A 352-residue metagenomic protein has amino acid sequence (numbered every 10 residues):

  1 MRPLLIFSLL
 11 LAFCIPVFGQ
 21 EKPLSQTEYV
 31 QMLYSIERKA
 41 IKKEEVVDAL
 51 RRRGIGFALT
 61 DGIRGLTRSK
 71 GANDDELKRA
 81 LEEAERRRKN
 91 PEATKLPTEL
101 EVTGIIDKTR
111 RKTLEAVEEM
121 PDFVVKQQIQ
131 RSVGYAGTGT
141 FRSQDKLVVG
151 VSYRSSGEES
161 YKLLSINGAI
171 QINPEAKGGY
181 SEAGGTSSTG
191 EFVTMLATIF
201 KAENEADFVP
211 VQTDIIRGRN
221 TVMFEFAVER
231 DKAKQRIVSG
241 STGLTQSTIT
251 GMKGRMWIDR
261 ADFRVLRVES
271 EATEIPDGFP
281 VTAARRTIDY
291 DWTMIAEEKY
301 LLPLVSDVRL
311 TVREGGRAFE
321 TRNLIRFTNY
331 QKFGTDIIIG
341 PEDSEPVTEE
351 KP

Functional and structural regions predicted by a protein language model:
L4-P16: Bacterial N-terminal signal peptides
L5, Y34-R38, E182-A183: Short hydrophobic/aromatic-rich motifs at helix boundaries and adjacent loops
G19-L96: General marker for long, soluble alpha-helical cores
N73-L77, K253, I258: Structural alpha-beta junctions
K89-K253, R260-L266, E271-R285, D291-L304 (+1 more regions): Structured extracytoplasmic
